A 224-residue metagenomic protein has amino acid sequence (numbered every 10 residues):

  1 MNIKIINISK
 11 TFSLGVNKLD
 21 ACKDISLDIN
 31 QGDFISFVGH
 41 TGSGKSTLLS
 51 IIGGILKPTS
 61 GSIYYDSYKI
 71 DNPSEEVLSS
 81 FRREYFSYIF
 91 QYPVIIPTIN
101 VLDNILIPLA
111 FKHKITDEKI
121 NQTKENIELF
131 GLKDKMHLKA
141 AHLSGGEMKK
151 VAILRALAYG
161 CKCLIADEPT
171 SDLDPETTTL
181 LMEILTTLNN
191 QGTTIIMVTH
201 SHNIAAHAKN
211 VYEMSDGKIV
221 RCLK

Functional and structural regions predicted by a protein language model:
G53: Helix-to-loop junction immediately C-terminal to a conserved catalytic motif
G61-K69: Conserved ABC transporter NBD signature motif
I99-L106: Short coil-to-helix segment of the ABC ATPase nucleotide-binding domain corresponding to the Q-loop/switch region
K139-L143, E147: Conserved ABC ATPase signature
A158-K162: A short, proline-enriched helix->beta-strand linker immediately N-terminal to the Walker B motif in ABC-type P-loop
L164-D167: Catalytic Walker B motif of ABC-type/P-loop ATPase nucleotide-binding domains
P175-T177: Helix N-cap at the start of a conserved alpha-helix in ABC-type nucleotide-binding domains
